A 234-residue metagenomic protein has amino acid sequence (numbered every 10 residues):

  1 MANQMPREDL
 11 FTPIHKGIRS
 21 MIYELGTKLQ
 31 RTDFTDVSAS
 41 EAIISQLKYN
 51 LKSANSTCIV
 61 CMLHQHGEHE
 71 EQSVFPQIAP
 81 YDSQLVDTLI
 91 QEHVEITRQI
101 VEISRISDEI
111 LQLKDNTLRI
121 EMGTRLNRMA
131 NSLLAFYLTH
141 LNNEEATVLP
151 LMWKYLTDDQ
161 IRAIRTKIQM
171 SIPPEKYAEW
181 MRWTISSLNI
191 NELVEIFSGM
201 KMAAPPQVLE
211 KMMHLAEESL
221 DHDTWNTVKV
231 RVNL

Functional and structural regions predicted by a protein language model:
M1-L234: Small-residue-biased structural context
